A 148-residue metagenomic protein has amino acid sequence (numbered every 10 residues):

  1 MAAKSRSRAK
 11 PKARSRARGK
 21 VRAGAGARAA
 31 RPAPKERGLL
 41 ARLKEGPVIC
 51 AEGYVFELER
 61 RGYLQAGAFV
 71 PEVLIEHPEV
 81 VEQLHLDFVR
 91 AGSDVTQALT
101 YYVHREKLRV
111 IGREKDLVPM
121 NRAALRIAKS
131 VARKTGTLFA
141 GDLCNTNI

Functional and structural regions predicted by a protein language model:
A2-R8, R14, K20-R22, G26-I148: Domain-level signal for soluble alpha/beta catalytic cores
